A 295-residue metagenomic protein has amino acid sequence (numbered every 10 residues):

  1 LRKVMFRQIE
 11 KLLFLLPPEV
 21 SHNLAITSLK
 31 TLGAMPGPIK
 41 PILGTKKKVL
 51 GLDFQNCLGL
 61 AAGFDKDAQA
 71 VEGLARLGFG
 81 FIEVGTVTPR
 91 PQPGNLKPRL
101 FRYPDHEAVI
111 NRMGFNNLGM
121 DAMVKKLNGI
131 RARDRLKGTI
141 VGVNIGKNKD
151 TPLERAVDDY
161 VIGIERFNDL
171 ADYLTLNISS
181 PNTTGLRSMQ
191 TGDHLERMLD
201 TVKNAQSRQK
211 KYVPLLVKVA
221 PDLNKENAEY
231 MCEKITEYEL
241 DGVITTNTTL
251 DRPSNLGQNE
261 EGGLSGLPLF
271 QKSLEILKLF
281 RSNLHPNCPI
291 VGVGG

Functional and structural regions predicted by a protein language model:
V4-K48, N111-N116, M120-D121: An N-cap/entry alpha-helix motif that binds or orients negatively charged groups
P17, L60, I82, M123 (+4 more regions): Conserved, mostly hydrophobic/aromatic
I26-G33, G37-K40, P181-H194, A228 (+1 more regions): Glycine/Thr-rich beta-alpha phosphate-binding loop at enzyme active sites
G51-G59, L136-V143, S207-L223, F280-G292: Short beta-strand/loop segments at the ligand-binding rim of alpha/beta enzyme cores
G63-D65, V87, G146-D150, S179-P181 (+3 more regions): Active-site beta-loop-alpha junctions enriched in small/polar residues
G85-K137: A gly/proline- and charged-residue-enriched helix-loop-helix capping module
R90-R99, D121, D134, N182-V213 (+3 more regions): Active-site-adjacent beta->alpha loops and helix N-cap segments on the catalytic face of soluble alpha/beta enzymes
N148-Y160, S188, V217-T236: Active-site glycine- and acidic-residue-rich loops that bind and position anionic ligands or nucleotide-like cofactors
